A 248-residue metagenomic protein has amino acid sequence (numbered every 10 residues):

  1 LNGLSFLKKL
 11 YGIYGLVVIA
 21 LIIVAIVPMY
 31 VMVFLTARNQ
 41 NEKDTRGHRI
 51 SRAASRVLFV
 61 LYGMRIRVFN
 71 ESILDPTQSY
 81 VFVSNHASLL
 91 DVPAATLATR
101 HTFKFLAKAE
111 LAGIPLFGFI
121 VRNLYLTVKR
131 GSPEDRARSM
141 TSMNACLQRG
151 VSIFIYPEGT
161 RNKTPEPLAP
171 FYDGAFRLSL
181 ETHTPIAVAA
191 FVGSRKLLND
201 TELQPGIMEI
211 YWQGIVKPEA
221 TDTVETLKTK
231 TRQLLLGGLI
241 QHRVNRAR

Functional and structural regions predicted by a protein language model:
N2, F6-L10, R138-R248: Non-catalytic C-terminal accessory region of glycerolipid acyltransferases and related lyso-lipid remodeling enzymes
N2-R67, F119-N123: A transmembrane-helix-recognition feature enriched in membrane-embedded lipid enzymes and envelope glyco-/phospholipid
Y30-R49, L61, D75-P133: Catalytic core of membrane glycerolipid acyltransferases/transacylases, capturing the structured, soluble-facing
L61-F69, R136-A137, V192-S194: Short gly/ser/thr-rich secondary-structure transition/capping motifs
V68, F82, F105, I210-W212: Generic preference for hydrophobic
V68, L126-R130, P218: Short acidic-hydrophobic, aromatic-tinged amphipathic segments that line or gate anion-handling sites
E71-P76, E202-Q204: A short beta-turn/loop motif at secondary-structure boundaries
